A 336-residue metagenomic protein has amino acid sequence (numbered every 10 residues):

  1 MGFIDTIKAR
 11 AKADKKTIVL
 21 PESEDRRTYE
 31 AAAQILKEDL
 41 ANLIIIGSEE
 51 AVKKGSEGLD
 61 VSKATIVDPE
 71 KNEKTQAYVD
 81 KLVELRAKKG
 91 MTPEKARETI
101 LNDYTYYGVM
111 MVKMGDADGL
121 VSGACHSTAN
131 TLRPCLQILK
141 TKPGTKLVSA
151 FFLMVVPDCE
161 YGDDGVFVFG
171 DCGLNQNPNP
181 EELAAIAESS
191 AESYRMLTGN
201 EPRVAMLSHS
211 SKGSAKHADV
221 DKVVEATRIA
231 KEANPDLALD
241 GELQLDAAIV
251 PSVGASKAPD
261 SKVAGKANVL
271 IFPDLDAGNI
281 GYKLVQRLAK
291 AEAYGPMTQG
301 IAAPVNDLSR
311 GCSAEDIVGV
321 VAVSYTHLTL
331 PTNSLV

Functional and structural regions predicted by a protein language model:
M1-H126, P134, I186-A205, K216-N268 (+1 more regions): Contiguous, glycine/small-aliphatic-enriched amphipathic segments in soluble metabolic enzymes
K16-R27, D171-A184, S214, S309-A314: Short, glycine-rich nucleotide/cofactor-binding loops
A129-T141, Y282-A289: Short Gly/Thr/Asp-enriched flexible loops that form oxyanion-binding sites at enzyme active sites
L139-M154, S189-E192, V220-G241, A289-A302: Gly/Ser/Thr-rich active-site loops/lids in small-molecule metabolic enzymes that frequently grip phosphoryl groups
S149-D158, V168-C172, P273, Q286 (+1 more regions): Short beta-strand elements
V155-N179, V305, S313, V321 (+1 more regions): A structural-propensity feature for long, helix-poor, extended segments
D246-P296: Active-site-adjacent loop and "lid" segments of alpha/beta metabolic enzymes
T326-T332: Conserved small/polar residues in nucleotide/adenosyl-binding loops
